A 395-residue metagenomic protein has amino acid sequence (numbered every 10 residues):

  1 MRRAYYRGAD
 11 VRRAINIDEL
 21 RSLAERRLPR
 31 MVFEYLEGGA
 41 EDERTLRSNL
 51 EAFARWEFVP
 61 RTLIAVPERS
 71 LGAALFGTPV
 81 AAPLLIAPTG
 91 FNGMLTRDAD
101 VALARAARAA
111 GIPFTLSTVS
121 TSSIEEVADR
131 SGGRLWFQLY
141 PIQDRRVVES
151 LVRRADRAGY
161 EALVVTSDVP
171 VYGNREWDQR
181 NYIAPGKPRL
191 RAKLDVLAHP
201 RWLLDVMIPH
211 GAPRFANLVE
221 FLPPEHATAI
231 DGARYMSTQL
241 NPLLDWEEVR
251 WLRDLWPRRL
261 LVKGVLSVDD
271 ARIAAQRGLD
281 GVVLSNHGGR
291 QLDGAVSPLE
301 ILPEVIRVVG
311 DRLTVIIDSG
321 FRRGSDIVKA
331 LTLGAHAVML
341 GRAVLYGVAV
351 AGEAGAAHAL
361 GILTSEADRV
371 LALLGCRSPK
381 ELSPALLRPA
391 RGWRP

Functional and structural regions predicted by a protein language model:
M1-A54, E300-D318, R322-P395: Alpha/beta catalytic cores of nucleotide-metabolism and tRNA/nucleoside-modifying enzymes
M1-T78, G186-L244, K380-P395: An N-cap/entry alpha-helix motif that binds or orients negatively charged groups
G39, S117, Q138, V165 (+2 more regions): Active-site-adjacent beta-strand anchor residues
A40-E41, T118-S122, Q143, L266 (+2 more regions): Short beta->alpha linker loops
E57, G72-A74, P83-A87, P113-T115 (+2 more regions): Short, conserved beta-strand segments within well-ordered enzyme catalytic domains that often line or immediately flank
V80-V119: Glycine-rich active-site/cofactor-binding loop and its immediate structural neighborhood
F91, R105, E126, R130 (+2 more regions): Alpha/beta enzyme core
R108-R130, R134-V148: A gly/proline- and charged-residue-enriched helix-loop-helix capping module
